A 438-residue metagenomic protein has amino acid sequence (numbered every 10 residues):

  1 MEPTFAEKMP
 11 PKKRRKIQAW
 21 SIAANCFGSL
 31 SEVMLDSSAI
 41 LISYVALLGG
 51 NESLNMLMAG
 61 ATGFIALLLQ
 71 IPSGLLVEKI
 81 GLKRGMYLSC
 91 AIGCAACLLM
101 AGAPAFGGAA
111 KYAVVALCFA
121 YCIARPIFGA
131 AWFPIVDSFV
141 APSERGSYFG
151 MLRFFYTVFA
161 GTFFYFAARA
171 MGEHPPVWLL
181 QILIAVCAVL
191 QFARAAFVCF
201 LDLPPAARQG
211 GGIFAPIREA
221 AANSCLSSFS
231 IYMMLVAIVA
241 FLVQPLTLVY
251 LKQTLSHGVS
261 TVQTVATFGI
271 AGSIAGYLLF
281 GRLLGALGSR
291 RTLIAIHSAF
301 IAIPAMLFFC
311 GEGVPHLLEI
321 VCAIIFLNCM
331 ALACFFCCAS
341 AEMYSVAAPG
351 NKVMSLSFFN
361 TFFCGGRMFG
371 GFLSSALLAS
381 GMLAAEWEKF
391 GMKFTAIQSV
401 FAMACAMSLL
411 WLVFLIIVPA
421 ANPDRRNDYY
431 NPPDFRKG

Functional and structural regions predicted by a protein language model:
E2-L68, C225-T267, G371, S375: Helix-loop boundary and gating motifs at the non-cytosolic
E2-Q18, L203-Y232, R425-G438: Juxtamembrane intracellular "pre-TM" segments in multi-pass secondary transporters
C26, A109-F128, L317-F335: Hydrophobic core of transmembrane alpha-helices in multi-pass small-molecule transporters, especially MFS/SLC-type
I42-L47, L75-E78, A101-F106, A160-L183 (+1 more regions): Transmembrane alpha-helix termini and helix-breaking/packing motifs in multi-pass membrane transporters
L69-R84, M171, G276-S289, L378: Helix-to-loop junctions at the C-terminal end of transmembrane segments in multipass secondary transporters
E78-A91, V177, G285-A299: Cytoplasmic membrane-interface "Motif A"-like loop-to-helix N-cap segments of 12-TM Major Facilitator Superfamily
Y87, A91-A109, R169, E173 (+1 more regions): C-terminal ends and interior cores of transmembrane alpha-helices in multi-pass membrane transporters/permeases
P126-V140, C334-A348: Intracellular juxtamembrane helix-capping segments at the cytosolic ends of symmetry-related transmembrane helices
